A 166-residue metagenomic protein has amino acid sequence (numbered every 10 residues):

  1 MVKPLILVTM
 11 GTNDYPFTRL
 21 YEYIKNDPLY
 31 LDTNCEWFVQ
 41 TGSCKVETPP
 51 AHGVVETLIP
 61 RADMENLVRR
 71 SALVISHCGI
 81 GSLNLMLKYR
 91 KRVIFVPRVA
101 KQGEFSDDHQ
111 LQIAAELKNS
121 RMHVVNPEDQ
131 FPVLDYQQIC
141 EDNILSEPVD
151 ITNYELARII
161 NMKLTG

Functional and structural regions predicted by a protein language model:
M1-G166: Nucleotide-activated sugar donor-binding and catalytic core shared by glycosyltransferases and related lipid-linked
